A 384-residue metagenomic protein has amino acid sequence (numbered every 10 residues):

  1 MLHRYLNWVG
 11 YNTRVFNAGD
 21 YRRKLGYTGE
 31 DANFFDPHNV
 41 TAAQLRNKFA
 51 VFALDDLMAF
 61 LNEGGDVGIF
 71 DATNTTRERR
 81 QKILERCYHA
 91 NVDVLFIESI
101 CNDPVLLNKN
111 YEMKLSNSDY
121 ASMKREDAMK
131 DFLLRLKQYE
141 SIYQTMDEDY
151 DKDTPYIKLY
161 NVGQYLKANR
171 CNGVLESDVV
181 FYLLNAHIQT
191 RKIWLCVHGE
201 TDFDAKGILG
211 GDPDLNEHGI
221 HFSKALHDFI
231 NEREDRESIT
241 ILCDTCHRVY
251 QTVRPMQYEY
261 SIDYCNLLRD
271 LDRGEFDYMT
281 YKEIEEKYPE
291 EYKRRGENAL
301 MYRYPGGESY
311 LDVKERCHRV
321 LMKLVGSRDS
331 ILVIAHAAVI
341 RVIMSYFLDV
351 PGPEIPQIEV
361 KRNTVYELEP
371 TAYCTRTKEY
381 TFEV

Functional and structural regions predicted by a protein language model:
L2-M58, V105-L106: Conserved substrate/cofactor phosphate-moiety recognition/catalytic segment in nucleotide-dependent phosphotransferases
Y11, G65, A90-L95, T154-P155 (+1 more regions): Short glycine-/polar-rich loops that comprise or flank the Walker A/P-loop and associated switch/sensor motifs
G29-L45, C87-T145: A glycine- and Lys/Arg-enriched "phosphate-lid" helix/loop adjacent to the NTP-binding pocket of small-molecule kinases
D66-I69, K192-I193, R328-I334: Residue-level preference for the first positions of well-ordered beta-strands
A72, R77-Q81, E85-R86, D93-L115 (+6 more regions): Phosphate-coordination/substrate-recognition cap region in phosphate-metabolizing enzymes
R86-H89, F132-W194: NTP-dependent small-molecule kinase module
I208-L215, M279-Y281: Short glycine-enriched, charge-decorated loop/helix-capping segments at active-site entrances that position
Y250, R319-T375: Active-site-adjacent alpha-helix immediately C-terminal to a catalytic or transition-state-stabilizing loop
